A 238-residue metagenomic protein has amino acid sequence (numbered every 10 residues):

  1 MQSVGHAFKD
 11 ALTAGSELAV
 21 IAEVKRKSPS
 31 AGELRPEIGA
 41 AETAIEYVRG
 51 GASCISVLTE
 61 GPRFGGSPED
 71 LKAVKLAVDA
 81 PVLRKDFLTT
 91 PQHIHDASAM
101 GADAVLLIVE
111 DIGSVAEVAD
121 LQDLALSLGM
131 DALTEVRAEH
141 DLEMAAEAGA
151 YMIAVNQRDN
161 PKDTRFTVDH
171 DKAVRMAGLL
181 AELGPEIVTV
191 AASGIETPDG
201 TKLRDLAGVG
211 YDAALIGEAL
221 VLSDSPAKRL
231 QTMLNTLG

Functional and structural regions predicted by a protein language model:
M1-L34: N-terminal amphipathic alpha-helix/helix-capping segment at the start of soluble metabolic enzymes
A19, G32-L133, D141, A173-A177: N-terminal active-site wall of soluble small-molecule enzyme domains
A22, Y47, I55, A97 (+5 more regions): Conserved, mostly hydrophobic/aromatic
E23-K27, E60, F87, E110 (+4 more regions): Active-site beta-loop-alpha junctions enriched in small/polar residues
G51-A52, A77-A80, A99-V105, L126-M130 (+4 more regions): Glycine-enriched alpha-helix->loop->beta-strand junction motifs that scaffold or abut catalytic
T89-G101, R137-G149, V188-I216, K228-R229: Catalytic cores of alpha/beta
A99-A116, A154-R165, V209-L230: Glycine-rich phosphate-binding active-site loops on the catalytic face of alpha/beta enzymes
K172-L179, R204-A207, L220-G238: C-terminal helical cap(s) of enzyme catalytic domains, especially alpha/beta-barrels
